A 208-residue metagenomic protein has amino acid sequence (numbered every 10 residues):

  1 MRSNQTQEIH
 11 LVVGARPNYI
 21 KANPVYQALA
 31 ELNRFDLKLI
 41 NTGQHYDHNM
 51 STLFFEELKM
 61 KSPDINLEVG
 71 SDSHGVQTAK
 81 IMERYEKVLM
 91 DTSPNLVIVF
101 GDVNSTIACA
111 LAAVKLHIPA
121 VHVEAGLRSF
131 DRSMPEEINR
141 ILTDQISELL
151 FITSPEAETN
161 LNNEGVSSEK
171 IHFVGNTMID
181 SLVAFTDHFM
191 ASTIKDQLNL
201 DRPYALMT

Functional and structural regions predicted by a protein language model:
M1-Q44: N-terminal subdomain of nucleotide-sugar transferases
Q5, N33, S93, S167 (+1 more regions): Residue-level preference for short coil/turn positions at secondary-structure junctions
E8-V12, Y19-A28, F54, N66-G165: Active-site and donor-binding regions of nucleotide-sugar-utilizing enzymes
L11, L39-N41, H122, F173 (+1 more regions): Structural beta-sheet core signal
A15, T42, V103-T106, T177 (+1 more regions): Ser/Thr-centric signal marking residues that sit in or immediately flank functional binding/regulatory motifs
F35-Q77: Conserved nucleotide-sugar phosphate-binding/catalytic loop shared by glycosyltransferases and other
L37-K38, P63, V121, E169 (+1 more regions): A local structural micro-motif
H45-N49, I146-T208: A nucleotide-sugar donor-handling region in carbohydrate enzymes
